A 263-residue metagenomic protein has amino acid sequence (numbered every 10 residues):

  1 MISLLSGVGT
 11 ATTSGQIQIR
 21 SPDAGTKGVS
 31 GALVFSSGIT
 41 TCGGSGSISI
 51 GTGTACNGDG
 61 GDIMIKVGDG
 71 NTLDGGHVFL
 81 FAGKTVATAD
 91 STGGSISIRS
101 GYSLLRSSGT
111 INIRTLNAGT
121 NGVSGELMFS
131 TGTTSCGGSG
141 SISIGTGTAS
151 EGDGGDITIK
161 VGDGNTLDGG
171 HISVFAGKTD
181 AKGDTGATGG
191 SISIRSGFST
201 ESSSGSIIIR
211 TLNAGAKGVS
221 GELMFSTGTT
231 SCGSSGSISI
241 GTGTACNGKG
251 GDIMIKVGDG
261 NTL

Functional and structural regions predicted by a protein language model:
M1-L263: Surface-exposed, glycine- and small/polar-enriched segments that build interaction surfaces at terminal
